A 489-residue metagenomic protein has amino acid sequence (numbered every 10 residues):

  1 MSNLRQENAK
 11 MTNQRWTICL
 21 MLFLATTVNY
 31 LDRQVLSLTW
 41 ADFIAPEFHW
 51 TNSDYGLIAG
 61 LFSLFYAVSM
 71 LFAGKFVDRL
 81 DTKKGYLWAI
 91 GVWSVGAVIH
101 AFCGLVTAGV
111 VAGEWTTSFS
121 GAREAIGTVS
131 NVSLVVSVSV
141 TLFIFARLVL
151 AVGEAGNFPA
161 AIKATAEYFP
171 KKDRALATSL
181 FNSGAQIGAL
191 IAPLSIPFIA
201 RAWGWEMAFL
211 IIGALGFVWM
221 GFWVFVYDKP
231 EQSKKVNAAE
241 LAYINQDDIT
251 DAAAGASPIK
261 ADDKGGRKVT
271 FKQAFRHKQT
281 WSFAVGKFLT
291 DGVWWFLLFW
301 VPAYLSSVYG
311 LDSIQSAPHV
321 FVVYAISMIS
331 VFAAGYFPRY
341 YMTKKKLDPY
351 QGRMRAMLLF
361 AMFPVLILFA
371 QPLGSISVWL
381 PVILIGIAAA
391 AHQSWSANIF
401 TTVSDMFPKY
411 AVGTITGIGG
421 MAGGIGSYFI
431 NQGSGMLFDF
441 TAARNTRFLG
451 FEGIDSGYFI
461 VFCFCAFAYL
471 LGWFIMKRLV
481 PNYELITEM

Functional and structural regions predicted by a protein language model:
L36-L38, K272-A334, H392-F400, S427-G435: Extracytoplasmic gate region of multi-pass secondary transporters
G60-K75, F321-A334: Central cavity-lining transmembrane alpha-helices of secondary-active solute carriers, predominantly the Major
Y86, F143, M354-M357: Primarily marks hydrophobic transmembrane alpha-helices of the MFS/SLC 12-helix fold
G91-V136, L358-S375: C-terminal ends and interior cores of transmembrane alpha-helices in multi-pass membrane transporters/permeases
L142, A146-Q186: Cytoplasmic helix-loop-helix junction between adjacent transmembrane helices in 12-TM secondary transporters
A185-K234: Helix-loop-helix hairpin linking two adjacent transmembrane segments in secondary transporters
W219-Y227, I367-L373, Y458-M489: Multi-pass alpha-helical transporter architecture, strongest for 12-TM Major Facilitator/SLC carriers used
Y350-N398: C-terminal transmembrane helical hairpin of 12-TM major facilitator-type secondary transporters
